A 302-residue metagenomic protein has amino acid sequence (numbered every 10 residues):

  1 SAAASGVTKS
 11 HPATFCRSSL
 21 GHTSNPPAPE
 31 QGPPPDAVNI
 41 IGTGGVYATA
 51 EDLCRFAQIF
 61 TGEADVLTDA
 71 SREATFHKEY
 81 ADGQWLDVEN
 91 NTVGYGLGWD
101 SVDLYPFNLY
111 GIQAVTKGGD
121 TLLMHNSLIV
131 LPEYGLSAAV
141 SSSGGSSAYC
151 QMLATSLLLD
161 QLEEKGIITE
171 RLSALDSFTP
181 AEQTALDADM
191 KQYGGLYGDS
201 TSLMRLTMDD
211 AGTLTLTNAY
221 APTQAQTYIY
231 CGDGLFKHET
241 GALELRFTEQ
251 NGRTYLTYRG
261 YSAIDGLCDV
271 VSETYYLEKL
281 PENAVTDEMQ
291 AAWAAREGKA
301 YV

Functional and structural regions predicted by a protein language model:
S1-A2, T23-E30: Short, charged, amphipathic alpha-helices and their helix-cap/turn boundaries
S1-S18: Active-site helix/loop module of the DD-peptidase/beta-lactamase fold, centered on the serine-lysine SxxK catalytic
S10, N25-P27, F236: Selective for proline/serine-rich intrinsically disordered segments in cytosolic/nuclear regulatory regions
S19-L20, N90: Short acidic/polar alpha-helix capping motifs at helix-coil junctions
P34-V302: Catalytic loop of the DD-peptidase/beta-lactamase superfamily, centered on the K-T-G motif and neighboring
